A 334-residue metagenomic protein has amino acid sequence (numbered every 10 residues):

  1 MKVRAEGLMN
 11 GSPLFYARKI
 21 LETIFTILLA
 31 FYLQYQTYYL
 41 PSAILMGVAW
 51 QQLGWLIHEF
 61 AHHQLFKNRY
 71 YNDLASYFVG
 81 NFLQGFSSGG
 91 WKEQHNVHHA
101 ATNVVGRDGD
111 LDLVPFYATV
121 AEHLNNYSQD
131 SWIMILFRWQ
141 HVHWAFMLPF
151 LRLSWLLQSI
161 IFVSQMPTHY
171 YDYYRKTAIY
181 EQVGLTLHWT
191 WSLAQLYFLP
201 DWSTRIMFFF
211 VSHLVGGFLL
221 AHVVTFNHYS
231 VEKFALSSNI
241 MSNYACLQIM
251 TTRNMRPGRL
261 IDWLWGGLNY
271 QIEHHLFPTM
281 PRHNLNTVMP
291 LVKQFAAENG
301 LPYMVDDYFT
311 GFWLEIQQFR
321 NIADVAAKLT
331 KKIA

Functional and structural regions predicted by a protein language model:
M1-G7: Membrane-proximal N-terminal segments immediately preceding the first transmembrane helix
K2, H228, H274: Residue-level signal for inorganic ion chemistry
G11-L53, G80-G85, R138-L153, D172-V224: Alpha-helical bilayer-embedded segments of polytopic membrane proteins, i.e., transmembrane/intramembrane helices
M46-Y170, S237-A326: Membrane-embedded catalytic scaffold of the fatty acid hydroxylase/desaturase
I161-T168, F198-D201, S230: Juxtamembrane transmembrane-helix termini
S212-T225, Y229-S230, K293-E298, P302: C-terminal, active-site-flanking charged/polar segments
Y229-S238: Short acidic alpha-helical/loop segments enriched in Asp/Glu that coordinate divalent cations
N299, L329-A334: C-terminal regulatory/interaction regions
